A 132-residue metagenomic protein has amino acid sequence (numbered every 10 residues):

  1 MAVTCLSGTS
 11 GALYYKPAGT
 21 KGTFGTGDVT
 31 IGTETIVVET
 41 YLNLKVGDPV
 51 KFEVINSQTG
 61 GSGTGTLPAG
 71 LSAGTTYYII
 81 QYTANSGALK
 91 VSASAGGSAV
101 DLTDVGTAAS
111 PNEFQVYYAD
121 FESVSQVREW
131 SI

Functional and structural regions predicted by a protein language model:
M1-I132: Small/polar beta-strand repeat architecture
